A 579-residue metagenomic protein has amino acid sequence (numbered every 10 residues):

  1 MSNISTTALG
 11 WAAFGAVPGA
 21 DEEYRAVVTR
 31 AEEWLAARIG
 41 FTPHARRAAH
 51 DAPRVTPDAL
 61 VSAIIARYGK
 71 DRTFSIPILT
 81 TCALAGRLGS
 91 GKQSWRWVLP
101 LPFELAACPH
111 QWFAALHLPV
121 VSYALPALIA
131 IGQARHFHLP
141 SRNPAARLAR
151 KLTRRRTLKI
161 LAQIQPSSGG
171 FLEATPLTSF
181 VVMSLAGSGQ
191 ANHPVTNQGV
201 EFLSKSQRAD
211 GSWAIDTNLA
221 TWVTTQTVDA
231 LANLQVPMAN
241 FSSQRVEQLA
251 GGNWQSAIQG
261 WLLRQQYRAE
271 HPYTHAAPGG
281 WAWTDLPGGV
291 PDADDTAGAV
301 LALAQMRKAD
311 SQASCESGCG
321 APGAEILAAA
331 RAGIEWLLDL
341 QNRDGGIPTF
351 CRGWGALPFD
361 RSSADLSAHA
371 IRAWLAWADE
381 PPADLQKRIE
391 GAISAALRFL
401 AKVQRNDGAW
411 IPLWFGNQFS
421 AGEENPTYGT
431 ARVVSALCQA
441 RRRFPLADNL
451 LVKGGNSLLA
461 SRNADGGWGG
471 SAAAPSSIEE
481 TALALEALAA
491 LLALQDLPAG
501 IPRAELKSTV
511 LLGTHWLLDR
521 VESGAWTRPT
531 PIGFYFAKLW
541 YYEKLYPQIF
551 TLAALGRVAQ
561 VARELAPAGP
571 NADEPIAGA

Functional and structural regions predicted by a protein language model:
M1-T29, E33, A37-R46, P53-R142 (+9 more regions): An alpha-helical repeat/solenoid feature that recognizes helix-turn-helix modules
A146-A162: Edge strands and adjacent loops of beta-rich recognition modules
I164, L249, Q312: Conserved small-residue-rich
N197-Q207: Surface-exposed extracellular loop regions of Gram-negative outer-membrane beta-barrel proteins
S243-Q244: Generic detector of N-terminal low-structure segments
D573-A579: Long, low-complexity, intrinsically disordered segments
